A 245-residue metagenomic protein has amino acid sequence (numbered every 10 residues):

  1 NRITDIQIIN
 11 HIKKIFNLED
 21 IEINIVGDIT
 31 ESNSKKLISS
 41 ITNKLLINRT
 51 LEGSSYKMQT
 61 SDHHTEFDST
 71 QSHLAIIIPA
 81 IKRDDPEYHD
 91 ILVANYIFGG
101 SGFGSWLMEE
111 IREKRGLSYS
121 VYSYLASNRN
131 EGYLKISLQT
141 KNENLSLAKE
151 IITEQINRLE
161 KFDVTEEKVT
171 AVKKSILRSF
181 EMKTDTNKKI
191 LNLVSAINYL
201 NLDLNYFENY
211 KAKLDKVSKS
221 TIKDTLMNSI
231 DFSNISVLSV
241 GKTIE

Functional and structural regions predicted by a protein language model:
N1-R49, K114-R115, Y119-E245: Charge-rich, well-structured scaffold segments of protease-associated domains
T50-S105: His/Glu-based metal-binding/catalytic segments typifying zinc-dependent metallopeptidases
W106-L107, D224: Short Gly/charged-rich anion-binding patches and loops
